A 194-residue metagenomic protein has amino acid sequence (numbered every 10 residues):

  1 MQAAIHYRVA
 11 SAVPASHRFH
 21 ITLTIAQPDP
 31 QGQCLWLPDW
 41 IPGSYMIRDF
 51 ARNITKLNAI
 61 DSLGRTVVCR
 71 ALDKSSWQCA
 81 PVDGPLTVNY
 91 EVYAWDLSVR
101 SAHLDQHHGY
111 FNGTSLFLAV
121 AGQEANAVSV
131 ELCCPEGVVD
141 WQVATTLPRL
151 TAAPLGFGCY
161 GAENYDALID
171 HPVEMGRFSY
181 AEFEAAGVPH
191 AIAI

Functional and structural regions predicted by a protein language model:
M1-D39: Early extracytoplasmic/domain-onset interaction patches
D39-Y45: Short amphipathic, basic-aromatic surface patches that mediate peripheral association with negatively charged
I47-K56, I60-I194: Non-catalytic architectural context of zinc metalloproteases
